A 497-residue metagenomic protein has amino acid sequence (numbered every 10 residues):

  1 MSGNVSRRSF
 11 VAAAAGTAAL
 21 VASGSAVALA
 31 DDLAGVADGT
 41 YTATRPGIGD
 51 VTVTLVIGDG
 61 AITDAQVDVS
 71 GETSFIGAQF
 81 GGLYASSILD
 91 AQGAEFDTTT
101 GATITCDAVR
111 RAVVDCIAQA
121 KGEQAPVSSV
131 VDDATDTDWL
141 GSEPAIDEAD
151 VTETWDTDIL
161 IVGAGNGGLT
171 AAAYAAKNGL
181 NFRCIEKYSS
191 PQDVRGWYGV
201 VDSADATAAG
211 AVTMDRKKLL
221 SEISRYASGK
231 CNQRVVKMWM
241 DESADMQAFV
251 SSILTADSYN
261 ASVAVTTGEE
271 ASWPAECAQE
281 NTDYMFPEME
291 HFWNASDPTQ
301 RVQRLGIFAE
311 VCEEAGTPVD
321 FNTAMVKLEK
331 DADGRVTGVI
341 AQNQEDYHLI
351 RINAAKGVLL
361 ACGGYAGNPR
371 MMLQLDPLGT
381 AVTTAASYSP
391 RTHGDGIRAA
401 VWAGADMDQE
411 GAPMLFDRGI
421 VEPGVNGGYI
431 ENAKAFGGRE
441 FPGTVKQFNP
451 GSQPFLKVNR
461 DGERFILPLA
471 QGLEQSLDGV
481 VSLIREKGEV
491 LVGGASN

Functional and structural regions predicted by a protein language model:
S2-A18: N-terminal secretory signal peptides and thylakoid transit peptides that target proteins across membranes
L33-V131: Active-site- and interface-proximal helix/loop "cap" or "latch" segments in soluble metabolic and energy-transducing
V130, M240-H348, P369-R370, I420 (+1 more regions): Conserved redox-cofactor binding core of oxidoreductases
I159-R183: N-terminal Rossmann-like FAD-binding beta1-loop-alpha1 element of flavoenzymes
K177-R195: Glycine-rich FAD pyrophosphate-binding loop
D202-W239: Glycine-rich active-site loop/strand segments that organize a redox cofactor
E345-Y347, I352-V425: Glycine-rich loop(s) and the adjacent beta-strand/alpha-helix scaffold that form part
I397-A399, D406-N497: An anion/pyrophosphate-binding glycine-rich loop and adjacent beta-alpha core in soluble alpha-beta enzymes
